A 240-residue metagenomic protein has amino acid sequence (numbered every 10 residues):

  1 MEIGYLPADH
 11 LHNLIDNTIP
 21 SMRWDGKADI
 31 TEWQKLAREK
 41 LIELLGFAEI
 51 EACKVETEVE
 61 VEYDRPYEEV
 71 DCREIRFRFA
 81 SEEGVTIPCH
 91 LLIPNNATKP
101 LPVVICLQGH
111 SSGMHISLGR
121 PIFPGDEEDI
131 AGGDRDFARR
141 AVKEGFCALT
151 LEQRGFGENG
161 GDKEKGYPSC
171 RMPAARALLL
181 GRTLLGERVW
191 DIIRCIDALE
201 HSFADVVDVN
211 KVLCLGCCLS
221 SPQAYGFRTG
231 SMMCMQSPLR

Functional and structural regions predicted by a protein language model:
M1-R73, S81: N-terminal targeting or regulatory segments adjacent to alpha/beta-hydrolase or S9 domains
P7-L14, P121-P124, G166-Y167, M232: Glycine-rich, phosphate-binding/catalytic loops in enzymes
W33, A37, L41, V85 (+2 more regions): Alpha-helical packing segments of well-folded alpha/beta enzyme cores
R65-P124: Glycine-rich active-site/cofactor-binding loop and its immediate structural neighborhood
D71, G84, D129-G133, G216-S220: Short, glycine/acidic-rich beta->alpha junctions
C89-N96, A138-A141, G226-T229: Short amphipathic alpha-helices and their capping/turn segments at secondary-structure boundaries
K99, C106-F203, V209: Cap/lid segment of the alpha/beta-hydrolase catalytic domain
R194-R240: Primarily recognizes the serine-hydrolase "nucleophile elbow" in alpha/beta-hydrolase and SGNH/GDSL folds
